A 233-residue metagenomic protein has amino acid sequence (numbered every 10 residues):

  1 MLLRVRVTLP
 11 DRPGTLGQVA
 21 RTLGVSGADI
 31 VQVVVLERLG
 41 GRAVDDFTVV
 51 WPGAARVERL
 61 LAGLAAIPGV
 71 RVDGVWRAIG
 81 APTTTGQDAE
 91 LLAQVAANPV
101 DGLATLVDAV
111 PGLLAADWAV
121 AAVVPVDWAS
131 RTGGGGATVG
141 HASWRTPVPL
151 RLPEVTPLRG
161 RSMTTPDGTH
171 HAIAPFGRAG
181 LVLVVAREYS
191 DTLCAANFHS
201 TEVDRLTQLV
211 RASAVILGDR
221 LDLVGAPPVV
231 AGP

Functional and structural regions predicted by a protein language model:
M1-A97, A109, G160-T164: A conserved regulatory-domain signal marking ACT and ACT-like small-molecule sensing domains and adjacent regulatory
E90-A104, D219-P233: Signal-transducing coiled-coil/dimerization helices and immediately adjacent hinge/linker segments that couple sensory
V107-A115: Short regulatory alpha-helical segment in sensory/regulatory domains of signaling proteins that mediates
W118, A122-A186: GAF sensory domains
V184-A196: Short beta-strand-to-loop transition segments that serve as allosteric relay/switch motifs in sensory/regulatory domains
N197-A214: Amphipathic alpha-helical "output/dimerization" segments
